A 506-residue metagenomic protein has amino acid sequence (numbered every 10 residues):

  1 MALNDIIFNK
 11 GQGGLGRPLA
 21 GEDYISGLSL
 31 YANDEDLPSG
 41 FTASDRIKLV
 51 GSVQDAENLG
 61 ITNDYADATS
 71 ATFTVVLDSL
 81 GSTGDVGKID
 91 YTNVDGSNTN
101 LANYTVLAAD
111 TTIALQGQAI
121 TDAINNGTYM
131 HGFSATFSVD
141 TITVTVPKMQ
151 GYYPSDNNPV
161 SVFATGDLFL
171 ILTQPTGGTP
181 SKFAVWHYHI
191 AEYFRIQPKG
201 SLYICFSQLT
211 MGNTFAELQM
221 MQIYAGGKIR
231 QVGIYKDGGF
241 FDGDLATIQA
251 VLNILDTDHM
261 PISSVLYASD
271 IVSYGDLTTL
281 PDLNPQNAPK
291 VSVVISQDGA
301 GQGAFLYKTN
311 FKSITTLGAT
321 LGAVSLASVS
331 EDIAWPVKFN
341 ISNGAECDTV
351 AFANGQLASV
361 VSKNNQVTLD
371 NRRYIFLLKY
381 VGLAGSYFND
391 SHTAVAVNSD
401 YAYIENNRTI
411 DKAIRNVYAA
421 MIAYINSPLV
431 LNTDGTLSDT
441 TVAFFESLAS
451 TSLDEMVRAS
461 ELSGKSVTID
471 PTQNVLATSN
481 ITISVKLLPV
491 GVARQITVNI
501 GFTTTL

Functional and structural regions predicted by a protein language model:
M1-S26, A66-T74, T505-L506: Short, intrinsically disordered N-terminal pre-domain segments
N9, G16, A20, I25-E35 (+4 more regions): A glycine- and small-residue-enriched flexible loop/hinge signal that marks low-structured segments
A32-A66, T176-A246: An N-terminal, globular interaction/scaffold subdomain
S52, Q116-I124, V485: Amphipathic, non-membrane alpha-helical segments that mediate helix-helix packing for oligomeric assemblies
N63-D122, S138-D140, P147-P180, Q222: Threonine/glycine-rich low-complexity segments that form extended coil/beta-edge repetitive scaffolds
G127-V139, M456-V467: Short, well-structured beta-strand/strand-turn elements
N416-D470: Extended, compositionally biased non-globular segments
Q473-L506: C-terminal edge-of-domain segments
